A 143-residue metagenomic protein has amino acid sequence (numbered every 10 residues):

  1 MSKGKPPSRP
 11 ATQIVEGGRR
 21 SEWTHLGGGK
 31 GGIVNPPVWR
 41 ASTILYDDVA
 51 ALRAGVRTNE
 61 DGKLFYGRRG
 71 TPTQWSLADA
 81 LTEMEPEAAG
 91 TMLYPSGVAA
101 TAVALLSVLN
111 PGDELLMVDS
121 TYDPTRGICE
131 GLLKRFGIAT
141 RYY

Functional and structural regions predicted by a protein language model:
M1-D61: N-terminal glycine-rich, Lys/His-bearing helix-loop that initiates the first secondary-structure elements of many
D48-A99, P124-G131: Conserved N-terminal alpha-helix of the aminotransferase class I/II PLP-enzyme fold
Y66, L93, V118-D119, T140-Y143: Glycine- and other small-residue-rich loops at beta-strand/loop junctions that grip anionic moieties
E83-E85, L106-L109: Glycine-rich helix-loop-beta junction characteristic of Rossmann-like nucleotide cofactor-binding loops
S107-T125: Conserved PLP-anchoring active-site segment centered on the Schiff-base-forming lysine
G127-Y143: PLP-dependent aminotransferase-class I/II
